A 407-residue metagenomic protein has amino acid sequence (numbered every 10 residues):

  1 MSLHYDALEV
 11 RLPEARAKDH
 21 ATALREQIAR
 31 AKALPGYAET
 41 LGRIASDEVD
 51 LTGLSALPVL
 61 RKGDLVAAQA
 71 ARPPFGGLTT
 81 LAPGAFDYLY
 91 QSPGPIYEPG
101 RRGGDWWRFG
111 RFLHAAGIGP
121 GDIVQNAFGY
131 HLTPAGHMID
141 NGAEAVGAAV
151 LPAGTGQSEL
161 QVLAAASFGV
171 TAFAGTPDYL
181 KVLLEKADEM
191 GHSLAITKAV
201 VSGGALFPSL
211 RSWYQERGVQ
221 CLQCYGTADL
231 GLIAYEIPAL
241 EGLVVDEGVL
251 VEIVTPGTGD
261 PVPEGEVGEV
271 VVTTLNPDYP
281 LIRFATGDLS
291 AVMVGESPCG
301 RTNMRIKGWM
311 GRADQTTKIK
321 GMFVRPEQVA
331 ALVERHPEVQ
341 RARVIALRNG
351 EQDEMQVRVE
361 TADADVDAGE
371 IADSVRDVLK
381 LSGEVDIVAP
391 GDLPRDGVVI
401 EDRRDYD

Functional and structural regions predicted by a protein language model:
M1-A115, G119-P120, E351-Q356, D365-V378 (+1 more regions): Nucleotide 5′-phosphate-binding alpha/beta core
S2-A7, K18, L60-R217, L230 (+1 more regions): Active-site phosphate/ATP/adenylate-binding loop shared across adenylate-forming ligases
A31, S92, V124, F173 (+5 more regions): Residue-level signal for inorganic ion chemistry
V150, C221, V251, A342-V344 (+1 more regions): Generic structural signal for residues in well-ordered beta-strands
A153, C224, V254, L347 (+1 more regions): Conserved beta-strand termini and adjacent loop/short-helix elements that scaffold enzyme active sites in alpha/beta
F173, L275-G383, G397: AMP-binding/adenylate-forming catalytic core of the ANL superfamily
L206-E296: Conserved AMP-binding/adenylate-forming
